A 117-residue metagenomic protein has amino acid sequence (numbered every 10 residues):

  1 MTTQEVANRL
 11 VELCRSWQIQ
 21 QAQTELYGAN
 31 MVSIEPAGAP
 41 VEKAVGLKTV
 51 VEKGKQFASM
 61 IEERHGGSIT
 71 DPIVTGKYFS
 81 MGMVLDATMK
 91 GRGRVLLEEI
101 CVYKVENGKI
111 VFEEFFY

Functional and structural regions predicted by a protein language model:
M1-A29: Short, low-complexity N-terminal intrinsically disordered segments enriched in polar/charged residues
Q20, T24-T70: A solvent-exposed, acidic/Ser-Thr-rich amphipathic alpha-helical stretch
Y27, L85-A87, C101, Y117: Short beta-strand segments enriched in hydrophobic/aromatic residues within well-folded beta-rich domains
V51-G54, M81-D86: Short Pro/Gly-enriched beta-strand edge/turn motifs at strand-loop
G67-I73, V84, E98-Y103: Hydrophobic/aromatic beta-strand elements that line small-molecule binding cavities or substrate pockets in beta-rich
A87-V95: Short, cysteine-centered beta-strand-loop-beta hairpins and adjacent loop/turn segments enriched in charged/polar
E98-Y117: Short beta-strand edge/turn micro-motifs at domain boundaries
